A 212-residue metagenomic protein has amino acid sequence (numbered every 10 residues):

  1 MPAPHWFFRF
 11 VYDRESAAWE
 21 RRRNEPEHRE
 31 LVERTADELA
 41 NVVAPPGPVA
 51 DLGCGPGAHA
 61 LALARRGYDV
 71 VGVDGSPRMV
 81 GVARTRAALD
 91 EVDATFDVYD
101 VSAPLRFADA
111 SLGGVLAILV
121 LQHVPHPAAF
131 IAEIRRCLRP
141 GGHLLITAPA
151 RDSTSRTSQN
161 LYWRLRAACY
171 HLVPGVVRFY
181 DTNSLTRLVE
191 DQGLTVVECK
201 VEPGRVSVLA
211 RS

Functional and structural regions predicted by a protein language model:
M1-A44, A62, P203: Conserved class I S-adenosyl-L-methionine
A50, P56-A103: Class I SAM-dependent methyltransferase SAM/SAH-binding core
P104-D109: Short conserved loop adjoining the S-adenosyl-L-methionine
L116: A conserved beta-strand element that flanks and buttresses the S-adenosyl-L-methionine
L119-H123: Short catalytic micro-motifs in class I SAM-dependent methyltransferases
A128-P140: A short glycine-rich, Lys/Arg-flanked "PGG" loop and its adjoining helix->strand segment in the class I
L145-A167: Conserved class I S-adenosyl-L-methionine
A167-N183: Acceptor-substrate binding/catalytic loop of class I
